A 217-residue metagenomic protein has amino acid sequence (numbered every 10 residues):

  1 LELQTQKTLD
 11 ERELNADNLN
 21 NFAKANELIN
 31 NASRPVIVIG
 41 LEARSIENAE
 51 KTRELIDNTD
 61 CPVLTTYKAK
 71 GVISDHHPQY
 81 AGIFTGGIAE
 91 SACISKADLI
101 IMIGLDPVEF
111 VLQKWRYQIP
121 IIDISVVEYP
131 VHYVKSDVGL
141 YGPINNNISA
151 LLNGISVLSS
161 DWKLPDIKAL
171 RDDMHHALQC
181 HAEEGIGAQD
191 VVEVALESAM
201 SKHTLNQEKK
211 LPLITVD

Functional and structural regions predicted by a protein language model:
L1-D17: Aromatic-enriched
L3-T8, A23, E27, Q118-D217: Phosphate/pyrophosphate-binding active-site segments
R12-L28: Extracellular/periplasmic Venus flytrap/periplasmic-binding protein
N31, S95-K96, K135: Alpha-helix C-terminal capping/helix-to-coil transition sites in glycosyltransferase folds
S33-I46, I56, L178-A182, I214: Glycine-rich phosphate/diphosphate-binding loops and the adjacent beta-loop-alpha structural elements that coordinate
V36, D98-I101, P212-T215: Conserved beta-strand elements of the Class I
I37, V63, I101, D137 (+1 more regions): Buried hydrophobic positions in well-ordered alpha/beta secondary-structure cores of metabolic enzymes
L41-I124: Glycine-rich, anion-gripping cofactor-binding loops and their flanking helix/strand elements in enzyme active sites
